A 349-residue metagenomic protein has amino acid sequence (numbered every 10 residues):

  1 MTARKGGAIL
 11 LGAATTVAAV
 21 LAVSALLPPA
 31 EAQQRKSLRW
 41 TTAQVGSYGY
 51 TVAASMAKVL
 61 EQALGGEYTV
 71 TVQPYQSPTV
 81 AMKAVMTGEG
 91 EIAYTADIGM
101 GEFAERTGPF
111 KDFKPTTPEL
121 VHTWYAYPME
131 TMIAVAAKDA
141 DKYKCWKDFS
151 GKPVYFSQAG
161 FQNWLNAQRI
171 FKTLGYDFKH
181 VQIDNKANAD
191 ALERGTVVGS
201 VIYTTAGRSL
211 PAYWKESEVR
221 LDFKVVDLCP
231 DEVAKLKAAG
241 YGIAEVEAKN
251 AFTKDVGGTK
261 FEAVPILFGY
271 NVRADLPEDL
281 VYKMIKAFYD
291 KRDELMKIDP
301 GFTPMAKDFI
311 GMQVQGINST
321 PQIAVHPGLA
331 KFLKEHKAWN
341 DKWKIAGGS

Functional and structural regions predicted by a protein language model:
M1-T16: Bacterial N-terminal signal peptides that target proteins for export
V23-A32: Sec/Tat signal peptide C-region and signal peptidase I cleavage site
S37-A63, Y68-T71, E130-T196, T204-T205 (+2 more regions): Bilobed "Venus flytrap"/periplasmic-binding protein-like clamshell domains and structurally analogous long
T51-T87, V256-G258, G348: Extracytoplasmic small-molecule ligand-binding "clamshell" domains of the periplasmic binding protein/Venus flytrap
M86-Y125: N-terminal segment of the mature folded domain
D97-G99, R106-P115, V135-D139, D177-P277: Pocket-lining segment of extracytoplasmic ligand-binding domains
K144, S150-R169, G240-I310: Ligand-binding clefts/hinges and TM-proximal coupling segments of bilobed small-molecule sensing domains
T204-D227, K235-A238, D279-S349: An extracytoplasmic/periplasmic, membrane-proximal ligand-sensing/linker region
